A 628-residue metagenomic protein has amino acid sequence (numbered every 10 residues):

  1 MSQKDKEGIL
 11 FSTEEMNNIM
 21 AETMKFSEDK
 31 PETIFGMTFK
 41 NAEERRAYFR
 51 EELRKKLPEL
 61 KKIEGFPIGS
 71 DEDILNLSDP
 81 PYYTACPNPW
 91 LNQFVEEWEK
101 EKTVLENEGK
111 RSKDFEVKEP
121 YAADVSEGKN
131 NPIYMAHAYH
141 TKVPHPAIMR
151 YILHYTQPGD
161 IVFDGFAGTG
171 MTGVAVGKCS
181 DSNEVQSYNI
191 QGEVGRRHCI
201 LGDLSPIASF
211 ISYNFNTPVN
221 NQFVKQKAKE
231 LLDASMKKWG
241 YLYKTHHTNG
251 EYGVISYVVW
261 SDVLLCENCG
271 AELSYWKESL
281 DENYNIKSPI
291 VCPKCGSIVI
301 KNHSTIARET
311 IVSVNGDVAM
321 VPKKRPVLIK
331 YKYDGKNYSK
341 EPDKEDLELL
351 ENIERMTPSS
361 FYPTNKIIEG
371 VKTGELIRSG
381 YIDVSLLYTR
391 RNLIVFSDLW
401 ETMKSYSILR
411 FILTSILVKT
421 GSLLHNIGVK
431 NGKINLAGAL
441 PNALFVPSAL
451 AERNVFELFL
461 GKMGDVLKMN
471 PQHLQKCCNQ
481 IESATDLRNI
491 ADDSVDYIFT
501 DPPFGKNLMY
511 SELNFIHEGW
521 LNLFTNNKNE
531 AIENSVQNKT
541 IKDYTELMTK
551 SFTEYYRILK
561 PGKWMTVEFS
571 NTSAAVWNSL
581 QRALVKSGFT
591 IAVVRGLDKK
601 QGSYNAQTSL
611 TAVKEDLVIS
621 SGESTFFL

Functional and structural regions predicted by a protein language model:
M1-S78, Y82: Intrinsically disordered, low-complexity linkers and terminal regions that flank or interleave Cys/His-based
I63-G165, G173-C179, N183-A491, Y510-Q537 (+5 more regions): Nucleic-acid modification enzymes, centered on SAM-dependent nucleic-acid methyltransferases
T169: Conserved SAM/SAH-binding loop
I498-F499: Hydrophobic beta-strand segment of the Class I
T545-P561, K586: A short glycine-rich, Lys/Arg-flanked "PGG" loop and its adjoining helix->strand segment in the class I
K563-F569: Conserved beta-strand signature within the Rossmann-like core of class I S-adenosyl-L-methionine
